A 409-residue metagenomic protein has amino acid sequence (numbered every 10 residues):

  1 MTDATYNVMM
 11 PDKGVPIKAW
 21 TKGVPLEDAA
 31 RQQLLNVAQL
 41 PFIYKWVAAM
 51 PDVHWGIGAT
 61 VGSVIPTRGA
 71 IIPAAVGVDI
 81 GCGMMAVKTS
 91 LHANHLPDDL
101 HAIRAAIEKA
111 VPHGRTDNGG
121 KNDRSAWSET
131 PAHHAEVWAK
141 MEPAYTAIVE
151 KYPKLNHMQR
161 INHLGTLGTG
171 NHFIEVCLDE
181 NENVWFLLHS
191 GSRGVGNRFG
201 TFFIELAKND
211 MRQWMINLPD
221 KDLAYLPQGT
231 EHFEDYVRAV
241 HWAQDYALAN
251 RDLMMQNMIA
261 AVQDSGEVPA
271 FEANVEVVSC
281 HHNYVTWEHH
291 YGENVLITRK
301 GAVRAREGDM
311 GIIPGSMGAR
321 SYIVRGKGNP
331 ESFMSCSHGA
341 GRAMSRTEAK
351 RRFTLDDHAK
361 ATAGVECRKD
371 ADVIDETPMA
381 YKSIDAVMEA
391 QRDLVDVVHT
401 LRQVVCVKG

Functional and structural regions predicted by a protein language model:
T2-Q33, F42-V47, I57-V61, I65 (+4 more regions): Domain-length cofactor-binding catalytic modules of enzymes
R68-S90: N-terminal cap/recognition module
G83-E129: Compact, glycine/acidic-enriched structural inserts
